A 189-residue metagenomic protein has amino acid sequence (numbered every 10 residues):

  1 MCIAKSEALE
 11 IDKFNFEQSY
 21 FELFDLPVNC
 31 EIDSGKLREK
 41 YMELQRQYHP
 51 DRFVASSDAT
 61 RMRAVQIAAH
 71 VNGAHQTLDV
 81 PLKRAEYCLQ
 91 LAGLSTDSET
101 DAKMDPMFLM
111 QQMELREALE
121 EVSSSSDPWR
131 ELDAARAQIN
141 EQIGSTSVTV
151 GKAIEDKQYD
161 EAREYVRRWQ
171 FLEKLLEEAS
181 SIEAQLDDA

Functional and structural regions predicted by a protein language model:
M1-A189: C-terminal accessory/regulatory regions appended to core domains
